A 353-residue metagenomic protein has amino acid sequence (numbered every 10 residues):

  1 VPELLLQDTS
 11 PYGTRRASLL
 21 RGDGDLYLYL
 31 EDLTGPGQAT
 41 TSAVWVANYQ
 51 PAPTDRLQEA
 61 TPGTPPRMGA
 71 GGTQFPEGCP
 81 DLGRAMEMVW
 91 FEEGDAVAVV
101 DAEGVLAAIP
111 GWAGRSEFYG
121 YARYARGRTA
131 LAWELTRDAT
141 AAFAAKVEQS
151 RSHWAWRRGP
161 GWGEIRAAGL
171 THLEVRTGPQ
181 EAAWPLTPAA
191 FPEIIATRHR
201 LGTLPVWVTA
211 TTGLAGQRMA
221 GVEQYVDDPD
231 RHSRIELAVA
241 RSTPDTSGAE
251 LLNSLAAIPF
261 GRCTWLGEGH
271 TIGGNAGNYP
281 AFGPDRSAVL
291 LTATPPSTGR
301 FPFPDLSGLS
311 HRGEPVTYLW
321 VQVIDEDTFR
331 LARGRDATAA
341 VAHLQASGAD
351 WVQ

Functional and structural regions predicted by a protein language model:
V1-Q353: Short linear motifs embedded in intrinsically disordered, proline/glycine-rich low-complexity segments
